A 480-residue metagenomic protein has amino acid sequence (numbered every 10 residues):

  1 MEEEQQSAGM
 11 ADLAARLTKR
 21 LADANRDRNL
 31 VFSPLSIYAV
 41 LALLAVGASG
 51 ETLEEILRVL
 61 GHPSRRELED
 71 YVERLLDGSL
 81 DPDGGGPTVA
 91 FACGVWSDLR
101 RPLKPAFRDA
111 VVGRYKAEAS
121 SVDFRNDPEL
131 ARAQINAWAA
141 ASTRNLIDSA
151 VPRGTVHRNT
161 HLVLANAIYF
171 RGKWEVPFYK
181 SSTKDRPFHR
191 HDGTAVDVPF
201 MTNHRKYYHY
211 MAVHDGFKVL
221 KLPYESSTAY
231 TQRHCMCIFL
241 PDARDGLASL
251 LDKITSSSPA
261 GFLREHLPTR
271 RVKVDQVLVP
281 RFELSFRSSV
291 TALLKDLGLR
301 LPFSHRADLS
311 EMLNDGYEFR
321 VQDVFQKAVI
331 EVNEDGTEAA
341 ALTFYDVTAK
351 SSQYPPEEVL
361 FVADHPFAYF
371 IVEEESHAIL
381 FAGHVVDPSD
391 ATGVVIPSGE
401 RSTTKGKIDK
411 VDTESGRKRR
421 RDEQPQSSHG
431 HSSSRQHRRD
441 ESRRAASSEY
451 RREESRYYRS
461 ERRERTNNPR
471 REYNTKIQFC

Functional and structural regions predicted by a protein language model:
M1-E55, P356, H384-V385: Flexible propeptides and autoinhibitory/regulatory segments associated with cysteine proteases
D27, P63-E67, Y71-L250, G261-Q353: Non-catalytic, conformational "gating/processing" segments within enzyme and secreted inhibitor domains
L30, L220, P366-A368: Short loop/turn microsegments at loop-to-beta-strand junctions
F32-S49, N159-W174, I238, A378: Hydrophobic/aromatic-rich, well-ordered segments within soluble, folded domains that form packed cores
T52-I56, G246-S249, F286-S288, A378-F381 (+1 more regions): Extracytoplasmic/secreted cell-surface and envelope-processing proteins
T255, P259: Catalytic and substrate-binding regions of extracellular carbohydrate-active enzymes, especially polysaccharide lyases
A328, E334-R401: C-terminal soluble interaction/assembly domains
E400-C480: Long intrinsically disordered, low-complexity regions enriched for Arg/Ser
